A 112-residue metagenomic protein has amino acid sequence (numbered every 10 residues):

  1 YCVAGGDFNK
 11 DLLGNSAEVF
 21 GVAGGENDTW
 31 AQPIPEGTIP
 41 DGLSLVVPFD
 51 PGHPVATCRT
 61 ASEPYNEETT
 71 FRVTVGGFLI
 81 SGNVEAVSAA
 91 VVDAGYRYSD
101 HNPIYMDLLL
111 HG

Functional and structural regions predicted by a protein language model:
Y1-V3, N9-G112: Metal-dependent phosphoester-hydrolase catalytic domains
